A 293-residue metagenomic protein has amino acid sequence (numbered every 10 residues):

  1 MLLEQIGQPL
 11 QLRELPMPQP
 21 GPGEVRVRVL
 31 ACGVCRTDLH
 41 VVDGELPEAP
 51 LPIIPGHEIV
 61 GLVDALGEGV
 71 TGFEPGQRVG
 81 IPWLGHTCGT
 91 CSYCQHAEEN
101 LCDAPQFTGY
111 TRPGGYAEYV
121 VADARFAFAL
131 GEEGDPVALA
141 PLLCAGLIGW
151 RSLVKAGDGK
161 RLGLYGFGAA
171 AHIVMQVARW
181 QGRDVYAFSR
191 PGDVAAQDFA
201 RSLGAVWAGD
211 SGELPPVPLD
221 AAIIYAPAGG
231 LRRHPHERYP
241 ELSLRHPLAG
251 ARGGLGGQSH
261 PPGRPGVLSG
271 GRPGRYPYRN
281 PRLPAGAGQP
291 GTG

Functional and structural regions predicted by a protein language model:
Q5, P16-M17, L51-G56, T108-R112 (+1 more regions): Short Gly/Pro-enriched turn/cap motifs at secondary-structure boundaries
P16-C32, E45-S92, F126, G131-G134: Glycine-rich beta-strand-centered segment in the early N-terminal region that forms part of a ligand/cofactor-binding
T37-L39: Cytochrome P450 core scaffold surrounding the K-helix E-X-X-R motif and the conserved "meander" helix-loop region
V79, E132-E213: Mid-domain Rossmann-like dinucleotide-binding core that forms the NAD(H)/NADP(H) cofactor-binding site
T87-Y165, P191: NAD(P)H dinucleotide-binding glycine-rich loop of Rossmann-like/cofactor-binding domains, especially the beta1-alpha1
A156, Y186, V194-G254: Glycine-rich cofactor phosphate-binding loops and adjacent beta1-alpha1 units of small-molecule cofactor enzyme domains
P261-G293: C-terminal hydrophobic helical "lid"/dimerization subdomain of Rossmann-like NAD(P)H-dependent oxidoreductases
